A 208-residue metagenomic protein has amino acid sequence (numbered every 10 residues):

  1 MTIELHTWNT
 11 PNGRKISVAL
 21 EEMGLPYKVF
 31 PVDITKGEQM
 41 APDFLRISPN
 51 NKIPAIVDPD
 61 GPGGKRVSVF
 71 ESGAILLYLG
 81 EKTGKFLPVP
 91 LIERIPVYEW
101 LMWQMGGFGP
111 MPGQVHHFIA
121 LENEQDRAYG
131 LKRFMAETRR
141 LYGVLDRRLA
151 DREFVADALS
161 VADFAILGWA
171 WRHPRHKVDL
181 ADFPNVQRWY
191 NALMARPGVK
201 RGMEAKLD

Functional and structural regions predicted by a protein language model:
M1-Y129: GST-like domain detector, emphasizing the conserved glutathione-binding G-site in the N-terminal thioredoxin-like
I92, L101-G198, G202: GST-like fold's C-terminal all-alpha helical module
A205-K206: Exported/periplasmic ABC-transporter solute-binding proteins
